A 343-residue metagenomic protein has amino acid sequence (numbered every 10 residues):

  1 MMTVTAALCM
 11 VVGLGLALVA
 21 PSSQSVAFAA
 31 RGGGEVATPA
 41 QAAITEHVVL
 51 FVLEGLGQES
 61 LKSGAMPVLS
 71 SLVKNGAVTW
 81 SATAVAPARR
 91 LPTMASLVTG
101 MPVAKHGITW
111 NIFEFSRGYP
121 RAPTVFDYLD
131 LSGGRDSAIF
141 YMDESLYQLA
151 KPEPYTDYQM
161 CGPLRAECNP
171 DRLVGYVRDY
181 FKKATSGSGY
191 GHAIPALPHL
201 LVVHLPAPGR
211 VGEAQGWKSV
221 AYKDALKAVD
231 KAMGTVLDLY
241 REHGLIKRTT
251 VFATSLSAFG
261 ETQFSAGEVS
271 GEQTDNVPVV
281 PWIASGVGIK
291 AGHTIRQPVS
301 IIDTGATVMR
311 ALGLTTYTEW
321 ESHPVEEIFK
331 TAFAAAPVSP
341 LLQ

Functional and structural regions predicted by a protein language model:
V49-L50, V68, A228-E268, V308: Metal-dependent active-site segment of extracytoplasmic phospho-/sulfohydrolases and closely related
E59-M94, M101: Short, structured active-site-proximal loop/turn typified by the sulfatase FGly-forming signature C/S-X-P-X-R
W80-V98, Y141-Y147, E321-V325: Short, solvent-exposed turn/loop segments enriched in Gly/Ser/Thr/Pro and often Arg
M94-V98, V269-G313: Substrate-binding rim/cap in mid-to-C-terminal beta-strand-loop elements of soluble/periplasmic
H106-I112, R117-N169, E319: Catalytic-site neighborhoods of secreted/periplasmic enzymes that process anionic sulfate/phosphate groups
S145-D157, A184-K231, T235: Active-site His/acidic residue clusters
T156-S188: Acidic, His- and aromatic-enriched active-site or binding-groove loops in soluble protein domains that engage sugars
V299, L314-L342: Polar, surface-exposed loop/tail segments that function as active-site lids or cofactor/substrate-recognition elements
